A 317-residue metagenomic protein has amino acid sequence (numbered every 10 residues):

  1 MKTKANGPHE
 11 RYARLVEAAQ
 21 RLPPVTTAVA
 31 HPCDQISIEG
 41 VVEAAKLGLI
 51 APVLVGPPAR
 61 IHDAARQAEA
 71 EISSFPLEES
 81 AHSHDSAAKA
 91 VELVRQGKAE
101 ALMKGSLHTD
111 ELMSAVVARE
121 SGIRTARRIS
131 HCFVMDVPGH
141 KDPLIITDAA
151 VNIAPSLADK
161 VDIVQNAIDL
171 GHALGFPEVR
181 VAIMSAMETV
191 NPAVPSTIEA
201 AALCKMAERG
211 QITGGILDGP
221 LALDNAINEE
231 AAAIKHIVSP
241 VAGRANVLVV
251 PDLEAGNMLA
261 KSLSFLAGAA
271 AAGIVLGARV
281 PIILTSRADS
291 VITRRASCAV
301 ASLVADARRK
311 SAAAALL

Functional and structural regions predicted by a protein language model:
M1-V53, P57-V241, N246-L317: Anion-binding alpha/beta catalytic cores of soluble intermediary-metabolism enzymes, centered on
